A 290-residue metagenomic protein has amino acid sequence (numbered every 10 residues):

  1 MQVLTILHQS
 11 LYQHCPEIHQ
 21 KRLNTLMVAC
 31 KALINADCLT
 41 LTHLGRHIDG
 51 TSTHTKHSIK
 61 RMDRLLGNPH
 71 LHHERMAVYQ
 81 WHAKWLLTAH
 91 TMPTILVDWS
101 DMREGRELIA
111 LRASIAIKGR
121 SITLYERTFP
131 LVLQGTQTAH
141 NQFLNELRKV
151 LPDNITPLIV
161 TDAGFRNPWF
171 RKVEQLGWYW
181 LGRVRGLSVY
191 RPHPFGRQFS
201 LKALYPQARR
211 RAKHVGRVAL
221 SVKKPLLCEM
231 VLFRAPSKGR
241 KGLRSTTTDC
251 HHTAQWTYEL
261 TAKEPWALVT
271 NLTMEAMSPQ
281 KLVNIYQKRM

Functional and structural regions predicted by a protein language model:
M1-C38, R46, A77-V78, H90-P93 (+2 more regions): Single, function-defining residue in the core of a domain
I34, G50, N68: Nucleic-acid substrate recognition interfaces
T42: Residues within the helices of the helix-turn-helix
I48-R61: Short, basic interhelical loop/turn and adjoining N-cap of the next helix at nucleic-acid- or acidic-partner-contacting
I59-K118: Active-site-proximal, Lys/Arg-enriched surface segment that forms a nucleic-acid-binding/basic interface patch
